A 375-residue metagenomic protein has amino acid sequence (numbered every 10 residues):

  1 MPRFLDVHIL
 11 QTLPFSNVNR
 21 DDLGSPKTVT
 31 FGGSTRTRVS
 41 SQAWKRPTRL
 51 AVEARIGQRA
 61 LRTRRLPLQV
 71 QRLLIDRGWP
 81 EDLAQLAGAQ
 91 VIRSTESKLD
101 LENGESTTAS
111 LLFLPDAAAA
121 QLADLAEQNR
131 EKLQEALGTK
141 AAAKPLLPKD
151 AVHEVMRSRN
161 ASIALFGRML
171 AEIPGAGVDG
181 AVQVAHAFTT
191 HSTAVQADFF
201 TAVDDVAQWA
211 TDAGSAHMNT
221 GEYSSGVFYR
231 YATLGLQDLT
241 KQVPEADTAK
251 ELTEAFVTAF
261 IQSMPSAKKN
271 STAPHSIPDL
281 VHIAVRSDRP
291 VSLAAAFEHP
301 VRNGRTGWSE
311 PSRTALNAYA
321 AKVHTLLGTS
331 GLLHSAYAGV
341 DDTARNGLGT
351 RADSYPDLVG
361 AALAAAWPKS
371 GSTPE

Functional and structural regions predicted by a protein language model:
M1-R38, W44-E375: Basic polyanion-binding and macromolecular-assembly surfaces
